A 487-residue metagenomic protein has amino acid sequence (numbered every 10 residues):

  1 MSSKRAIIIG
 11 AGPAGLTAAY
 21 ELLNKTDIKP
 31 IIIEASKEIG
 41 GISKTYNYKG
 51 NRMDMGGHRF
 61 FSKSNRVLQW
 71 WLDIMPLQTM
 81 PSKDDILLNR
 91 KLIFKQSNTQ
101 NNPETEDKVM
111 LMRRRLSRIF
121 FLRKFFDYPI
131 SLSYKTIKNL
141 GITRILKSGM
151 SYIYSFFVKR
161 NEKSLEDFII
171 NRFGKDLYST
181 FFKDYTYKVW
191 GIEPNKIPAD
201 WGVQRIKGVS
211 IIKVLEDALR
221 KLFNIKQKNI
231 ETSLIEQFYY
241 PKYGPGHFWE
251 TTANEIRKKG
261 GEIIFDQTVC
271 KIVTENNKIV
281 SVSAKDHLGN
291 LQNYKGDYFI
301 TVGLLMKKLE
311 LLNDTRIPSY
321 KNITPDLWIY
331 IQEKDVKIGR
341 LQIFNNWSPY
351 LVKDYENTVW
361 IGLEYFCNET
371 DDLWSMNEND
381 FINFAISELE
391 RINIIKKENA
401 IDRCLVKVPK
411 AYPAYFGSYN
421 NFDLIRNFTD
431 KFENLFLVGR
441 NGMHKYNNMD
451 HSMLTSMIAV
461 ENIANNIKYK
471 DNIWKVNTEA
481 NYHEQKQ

Functional and structural regions predicted by a protein language model:
M1-I7, N24-D27, N47, Y482-Q487: Extreme N-terminal leader/targeting segments of oxidoreductases
K4-I32: N-terminal Rossmann-like FAD-binding beta1-loop-alpha1 element of flavoenzymes
L23-Y48: Glycine-rich FAD pyrophosphate-binding loop
K25, P241, F265-N379, N383-N393 (+2 more regions): Mid-domain catalytic core of redox enzymes that form a hydrophobic substrate pocket/lid adjacent to a catalytic redox
K49-S155: Dinucleotide-binding Rossmann-like beta1-alpha1 core, especially the glycine-rich loop that anchors the ADP
F126, S133-T136, L140-I272: Active-site/ligand-binding neighborhood in enzyme catalytic cores
F265, I395-K407, K470-D471: A short coil-to-beta-strand element that immediately follows conserved catalytic motifs
V406, F416-Q487: C-terminal lid/capping helical subdomain adjacent to the catalytic/cofactor pocket in oxidative enzymes
